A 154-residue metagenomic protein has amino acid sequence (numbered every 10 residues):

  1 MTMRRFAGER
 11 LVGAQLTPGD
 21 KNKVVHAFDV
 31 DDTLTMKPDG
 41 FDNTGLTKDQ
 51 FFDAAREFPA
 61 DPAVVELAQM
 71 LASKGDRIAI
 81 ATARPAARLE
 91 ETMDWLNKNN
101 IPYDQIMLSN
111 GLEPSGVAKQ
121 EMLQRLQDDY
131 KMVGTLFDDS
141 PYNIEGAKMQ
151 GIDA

Functional and structural regions predicted by a protein language model:
M1-P18: Non-Sec secretion/translocation targeting segments of pathogen effectors
A14-K21, L126-D128: A short acidic-Thr-Gly-centered motif at the start of a beta-strand
L16, R88, S115-K119, D139-S140: Short, conserved alpha-helical segments within structured domains
G19-P114: Alpha-helical substrate-recognition element adjacent to the catalytic core
R77, V133, D153: Residues at the starts of beta-strands that form the adenosine-phosphate
T92-N99, L126, G146-G151: Short, aromatic/basic amphipathic alpha-helical patches
K119-Y142, A147: Conserved Lys-Pro-Asp/Glu-containing loop-to-beta segment of HAD-superfamily phosphomonoesterases, centered on
